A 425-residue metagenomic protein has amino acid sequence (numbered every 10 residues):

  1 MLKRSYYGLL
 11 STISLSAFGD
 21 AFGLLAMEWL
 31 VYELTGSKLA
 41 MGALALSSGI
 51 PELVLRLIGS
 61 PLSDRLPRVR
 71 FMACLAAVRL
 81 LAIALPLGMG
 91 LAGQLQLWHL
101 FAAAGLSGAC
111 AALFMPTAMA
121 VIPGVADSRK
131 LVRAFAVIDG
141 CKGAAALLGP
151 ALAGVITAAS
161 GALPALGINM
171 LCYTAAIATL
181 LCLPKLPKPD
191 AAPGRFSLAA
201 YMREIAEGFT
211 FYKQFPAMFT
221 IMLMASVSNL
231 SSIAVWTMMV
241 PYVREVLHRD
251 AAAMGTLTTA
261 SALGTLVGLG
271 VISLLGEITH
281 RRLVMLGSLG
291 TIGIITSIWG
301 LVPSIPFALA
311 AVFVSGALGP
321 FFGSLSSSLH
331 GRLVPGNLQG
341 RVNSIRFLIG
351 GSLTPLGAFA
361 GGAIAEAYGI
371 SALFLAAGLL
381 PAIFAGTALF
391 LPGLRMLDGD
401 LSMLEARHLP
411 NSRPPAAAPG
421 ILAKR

Functional and structural regions predicted by a protein language model:
M1-P51, T210-T259: Helix-loop boundary and gating motifs at the non-cytosolic
M1-Y6, L186-M222, R407-P415, G420-L422: Juxtamembrane intracellular "pre-TM" segments in multi-pass secondary transporters
K3-R4, Y32-A40, P67, L91-L95 (+11 more regions): Juxtamembrane/transmembrane-helix boundary motifs in multi-pass membrane proteins
G8-L24, A45-S63, P67-A82, H99-A158 (+8 more regions): Substrate-agnostic recognition of the 12-TM MFS/MFS-like secondary transporter fold
E28-L34, P86-A92, L148-I168, E245-V246 (+1 more regions): Transmembrane alpha-helix termini and helix-breaking/packing motifs in multi-pass membrane transporters
V54-I58, R65, V69-F71, L75 (+6 more regions): C-terminal transmembrane bundle of multi-pass solute transporters/carriers
L81, L85-A103, A253: Short, flexible, glycine-rich and Lys/Arg-enriched loop motifs at helix boundaries that contact anionic partners
A120, G124, L166, M170-S197 (+1 more regions): Helix-loop junctions on the cytosolic side of multi-pass membrane transporters, especially the intracellular loop
